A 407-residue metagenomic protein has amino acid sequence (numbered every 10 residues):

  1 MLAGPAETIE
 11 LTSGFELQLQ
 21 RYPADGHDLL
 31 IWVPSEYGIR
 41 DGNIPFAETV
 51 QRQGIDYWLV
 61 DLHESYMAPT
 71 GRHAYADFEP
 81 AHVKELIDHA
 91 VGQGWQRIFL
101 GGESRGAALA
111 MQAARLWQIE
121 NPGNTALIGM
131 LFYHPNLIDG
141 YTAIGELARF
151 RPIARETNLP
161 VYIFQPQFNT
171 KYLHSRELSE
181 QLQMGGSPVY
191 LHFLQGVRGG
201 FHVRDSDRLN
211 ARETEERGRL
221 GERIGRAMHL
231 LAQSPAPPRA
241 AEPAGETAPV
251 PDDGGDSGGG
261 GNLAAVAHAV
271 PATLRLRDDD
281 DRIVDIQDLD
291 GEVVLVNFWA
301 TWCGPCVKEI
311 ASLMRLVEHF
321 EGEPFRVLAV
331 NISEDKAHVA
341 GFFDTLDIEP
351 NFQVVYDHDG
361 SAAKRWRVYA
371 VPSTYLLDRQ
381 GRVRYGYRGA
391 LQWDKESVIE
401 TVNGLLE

Functional and structural regions predicted by a protein language model:
T12-R97: Serine-hydrolase catalytic machinery in alpha/beta-hydrolase-like enzymes
P23, L274-V294, F320: A short beta-strand-turn-helix
R97-E156: Primarily recognizes the serine-hydrolase "nucleophile elbow" in alpha/beta-hydrolase and SGNH/GDSL folds
P135-Y190: The feature captures the conserved acid-bearing segment of alpha/beta-hydrolase catalytic domains
L220-H229, P238-P243, P251, D256-S257 (+1 more regions): Thiol-/selenol-based redox modules, centered on thioredoxin-like and closely related oxidoreductase domains
L230-T273, L289-D290, G341-D344: N-proximal helix/coil linker or "cap" segments that precede and/or mark the start of modular domains
F298-R315: Conserved redox-active cysteine motifs that mediate thiol-disulfide chemistry, especially di-cysteine Cys-X(1-2)-Cys
L328, F342-Q380: Short, internal strand/loop/helix patches that form the active-site neighborhood or redox-interaction surface
